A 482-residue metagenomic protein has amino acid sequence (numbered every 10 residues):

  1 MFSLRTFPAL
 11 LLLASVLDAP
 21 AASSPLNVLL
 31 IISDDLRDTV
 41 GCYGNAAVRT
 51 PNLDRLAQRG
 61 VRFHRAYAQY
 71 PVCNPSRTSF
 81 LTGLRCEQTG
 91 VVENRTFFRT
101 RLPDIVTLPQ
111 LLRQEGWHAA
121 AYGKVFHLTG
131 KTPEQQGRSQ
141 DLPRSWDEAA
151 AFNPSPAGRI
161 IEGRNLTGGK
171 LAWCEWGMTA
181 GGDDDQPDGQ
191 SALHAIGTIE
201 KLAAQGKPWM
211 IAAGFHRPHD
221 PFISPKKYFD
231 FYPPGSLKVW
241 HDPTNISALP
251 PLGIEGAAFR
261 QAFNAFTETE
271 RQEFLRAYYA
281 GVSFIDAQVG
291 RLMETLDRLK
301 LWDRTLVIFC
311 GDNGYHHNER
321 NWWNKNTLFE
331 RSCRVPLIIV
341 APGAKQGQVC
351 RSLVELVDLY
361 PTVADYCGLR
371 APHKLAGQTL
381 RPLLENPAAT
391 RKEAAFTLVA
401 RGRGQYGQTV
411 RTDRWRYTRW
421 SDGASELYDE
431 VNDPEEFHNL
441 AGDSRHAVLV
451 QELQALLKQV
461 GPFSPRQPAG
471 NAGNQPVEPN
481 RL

Functional and structural regions predicted by a protein language model:
M1-F7: Bacterial N-terminal signal peptides that target proteins for export
F2, P20-W420, A424-S425, P434-P462 (+3 more regions): Formylglycine-dependent sulfatase
F7-D18: Bacterial N-terminal signal peptides
